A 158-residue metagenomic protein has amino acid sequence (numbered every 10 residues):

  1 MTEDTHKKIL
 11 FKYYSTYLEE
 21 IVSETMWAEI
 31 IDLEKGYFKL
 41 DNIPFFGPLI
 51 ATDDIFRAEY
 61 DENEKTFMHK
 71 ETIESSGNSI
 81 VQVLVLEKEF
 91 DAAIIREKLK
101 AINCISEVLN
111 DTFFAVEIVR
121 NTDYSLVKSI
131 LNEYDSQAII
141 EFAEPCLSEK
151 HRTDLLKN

Functional and structural regions predicted by a protein language model:
M1-E20, K88: Extended boundary segments
Y14, R57, L84-N103, S125-S129: Short amphipathic alpha-helix segments
D32-N42: Short, structured beta-strand/loop micro-motifs enriched in basic residues and often containing a Trp
D61-I73: Short, Lys/Arg- and Gly-enriched loop/turn segments at beta-strand edges
T72-E87, F114: Short glycine-/aliphatic-rich beta-strand segments at the starts of folded cytosolic domains
D111-N158: Structured core of small recognition/catalytic domains
